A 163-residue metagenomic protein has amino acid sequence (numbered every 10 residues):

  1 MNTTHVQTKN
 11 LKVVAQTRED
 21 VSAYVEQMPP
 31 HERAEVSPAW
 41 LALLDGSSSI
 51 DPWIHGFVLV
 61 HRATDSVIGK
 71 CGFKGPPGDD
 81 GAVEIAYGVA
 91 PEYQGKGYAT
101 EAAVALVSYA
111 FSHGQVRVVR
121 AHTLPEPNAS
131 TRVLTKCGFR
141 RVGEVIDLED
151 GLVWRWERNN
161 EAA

Functional and structural regions predicted by a protein language model:
M1-E84, V89-E92, A105-Y109, H113 (+2 more regions): GNAT-family acyltransferases
G97-T100: Glycine-rich acyl-CoA binding loop
A121-T131: Conserved beta-strand-loop-alpha-helix junction that forms the acyl-donor binding cleft
L134: Conserved active-site tyrosine of GNAT-family acetyltransferases
